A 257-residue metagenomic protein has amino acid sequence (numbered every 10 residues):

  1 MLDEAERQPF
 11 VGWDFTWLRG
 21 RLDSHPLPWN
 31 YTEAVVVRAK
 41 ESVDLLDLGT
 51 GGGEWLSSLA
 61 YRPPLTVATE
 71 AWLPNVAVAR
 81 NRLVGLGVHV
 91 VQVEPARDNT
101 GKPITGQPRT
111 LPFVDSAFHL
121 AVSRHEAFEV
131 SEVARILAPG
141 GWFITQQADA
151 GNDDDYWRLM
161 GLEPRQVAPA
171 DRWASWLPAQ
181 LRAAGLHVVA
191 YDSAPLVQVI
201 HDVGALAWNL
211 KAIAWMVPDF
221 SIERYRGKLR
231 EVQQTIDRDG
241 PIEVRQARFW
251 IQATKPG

Functional and structural regions predicted by a protein language model:
F10-W17, L22-D44, E54-W55: Conserved alpha-helix/loop element of class I SAM-dependent methyltransferases that forms part of the SAM/SAH-binding
D44-T110: Class I SAM-dependent methyltransferase SAM/SAH-binding core
A121-V122: Hydrophobic beta-strand segment of the Class I
F128-I144: A short glycine-rich, Lys/Arg-flanked "PGG" loop and its adjoining helix->strand segment in the class I
W142-D171: Conserved class I S-adenosyl-L-methionine
P169-G185: Short alpha-helix
H187-G257: Conserved Class I S-adenosyl-L-methionine
